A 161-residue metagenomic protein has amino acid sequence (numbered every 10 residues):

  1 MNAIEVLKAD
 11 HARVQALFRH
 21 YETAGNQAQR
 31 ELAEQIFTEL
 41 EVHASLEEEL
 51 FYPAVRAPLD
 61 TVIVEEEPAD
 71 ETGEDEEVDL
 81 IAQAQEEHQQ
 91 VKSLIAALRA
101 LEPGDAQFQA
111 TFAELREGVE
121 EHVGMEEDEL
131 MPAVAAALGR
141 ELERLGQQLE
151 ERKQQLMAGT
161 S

Functional and structural regions predicted by a protein language model:
M1-S161: Small-residue-biased structural context
